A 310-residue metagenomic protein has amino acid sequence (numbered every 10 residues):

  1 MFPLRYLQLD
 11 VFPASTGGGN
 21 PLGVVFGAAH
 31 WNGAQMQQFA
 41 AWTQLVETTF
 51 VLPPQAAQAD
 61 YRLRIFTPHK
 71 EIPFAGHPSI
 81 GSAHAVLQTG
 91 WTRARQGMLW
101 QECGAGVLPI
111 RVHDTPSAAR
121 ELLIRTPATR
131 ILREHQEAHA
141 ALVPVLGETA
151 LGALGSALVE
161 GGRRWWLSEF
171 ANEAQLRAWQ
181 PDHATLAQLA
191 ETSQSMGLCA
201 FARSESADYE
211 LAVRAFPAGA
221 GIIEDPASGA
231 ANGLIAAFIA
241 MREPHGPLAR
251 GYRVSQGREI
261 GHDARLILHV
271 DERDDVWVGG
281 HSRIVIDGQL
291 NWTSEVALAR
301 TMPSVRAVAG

Functional and structural regions predicted by a protein language model:
M1-G18, A309-G310: N-terminal, positively charged, Ser/Thr/Ala/Gly-biased leader segments that form transit/presequence-like amphipathic
G17-N20, A75-G76, Y209-E210, A227: Short glycine/proline-enriched turns and hinge-like loops at secondary-structure junctions
N20-L22, F26-M36, A40-P68, I72: Acidic/His- and Gly-rich active-site-bordering loop/insert found across diverse amide/peptide-bond hydrolases
Q38, A59, F66-A190, A240-L298: Acidic, low-complexity central loop/insert segments
L45-R62, T185-G221, G251-V276: Conserved phosphate-donor
I72-G76, I222-A236: Short glycine/threonine-rich catalytic loop with a Thr-x-Gly-x-Asp
R125, H139, L211-A220, P226-A231: Glycine-rich flexible loops
V270, A299-G310: Non-transmembrane, aqueous-exposed alpha-helical and coiled segments at domain scale
